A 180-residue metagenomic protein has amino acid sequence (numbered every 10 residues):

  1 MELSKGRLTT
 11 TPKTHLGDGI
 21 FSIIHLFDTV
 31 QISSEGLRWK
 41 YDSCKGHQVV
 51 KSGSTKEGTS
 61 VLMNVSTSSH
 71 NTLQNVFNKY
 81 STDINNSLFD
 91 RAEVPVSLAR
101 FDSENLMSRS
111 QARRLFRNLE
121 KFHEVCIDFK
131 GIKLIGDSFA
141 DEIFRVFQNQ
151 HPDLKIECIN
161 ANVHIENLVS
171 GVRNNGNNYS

Functional and structural regions predicted by a protein language model:
M1-G53: Flexible ATP-lid and adjacent glycine-rich G1/G2 motifs of the Bergerat
G36, S66-H70: Two-component histidine kinase transmitter core
K45, S66, N75-F77, N162: Regulatory and interdomain segments flanking nucleotide-handling catalytic cores in signaling/defense enzymes
N75-L98: Short, cationic low-complexity segments
A99-N177: Amphipathic alpha-helical interaction surfaces in cytosolic regulatory modules
